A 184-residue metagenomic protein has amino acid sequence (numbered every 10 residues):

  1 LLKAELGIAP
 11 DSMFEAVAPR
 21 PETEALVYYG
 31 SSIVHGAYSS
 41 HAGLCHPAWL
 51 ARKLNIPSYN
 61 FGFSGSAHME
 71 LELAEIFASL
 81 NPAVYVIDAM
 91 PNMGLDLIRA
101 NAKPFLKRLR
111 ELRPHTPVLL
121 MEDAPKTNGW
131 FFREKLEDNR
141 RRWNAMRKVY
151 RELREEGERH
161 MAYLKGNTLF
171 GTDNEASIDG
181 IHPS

Functional and structural regions predicted by a protein language model:
L1-L26: N-terminal secretory targeting modules
T23-P47: Catalytic nucleophile-elbow at a beta strand-turn-alpha helix junction centered on a G-D-S/GDSL motif, marking
H46, N101, F105, R142-V149: A general structural detector for well-ordered alpha-helical segments in enzyme core domains, enriched
P47-Y59: Short helix-loop-beta junction
L50, A67-H115, D123-W130: Oxyanion-hole/transition-state-stabilizing segment in secreted/luminal serine hydrolases and related acyltransferases
N60-A67, G166-N167: Short beta->alpha junction loops
A78, K126-S184: Catalytic His-Asp segment of secreted/periplasmic serine-dependent ester chemistry enzymes
